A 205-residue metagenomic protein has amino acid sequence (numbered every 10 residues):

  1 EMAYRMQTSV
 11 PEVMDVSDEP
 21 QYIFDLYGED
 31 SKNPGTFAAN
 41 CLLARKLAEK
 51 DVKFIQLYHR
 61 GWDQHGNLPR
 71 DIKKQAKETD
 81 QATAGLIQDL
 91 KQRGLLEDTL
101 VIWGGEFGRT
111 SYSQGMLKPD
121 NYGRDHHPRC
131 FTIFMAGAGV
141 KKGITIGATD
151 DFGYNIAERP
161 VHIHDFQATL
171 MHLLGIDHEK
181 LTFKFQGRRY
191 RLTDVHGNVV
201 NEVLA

Functional and structural regions predicted by a protein language model:
E1-A205: Ligand-binding pockets and gating/stacking loops
